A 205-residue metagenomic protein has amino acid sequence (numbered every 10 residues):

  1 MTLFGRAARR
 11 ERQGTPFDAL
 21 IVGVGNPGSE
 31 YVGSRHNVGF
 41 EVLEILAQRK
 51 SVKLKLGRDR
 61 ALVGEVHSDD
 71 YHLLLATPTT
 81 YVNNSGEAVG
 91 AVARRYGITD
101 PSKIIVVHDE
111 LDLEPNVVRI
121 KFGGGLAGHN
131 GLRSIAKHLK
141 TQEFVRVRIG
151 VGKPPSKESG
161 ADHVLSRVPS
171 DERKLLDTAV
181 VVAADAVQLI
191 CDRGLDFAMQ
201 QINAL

Functional and structural regions predicted by a protein language model:
M1-G123, R133-V147, P154-S159, S166 (+1 more regions): Nucleotide and nucleotide-moiety/phosphate-recognizing core
A127-G131: Hydrophobic alpha-helical segments within soluble ligand-binding/sensing domains
